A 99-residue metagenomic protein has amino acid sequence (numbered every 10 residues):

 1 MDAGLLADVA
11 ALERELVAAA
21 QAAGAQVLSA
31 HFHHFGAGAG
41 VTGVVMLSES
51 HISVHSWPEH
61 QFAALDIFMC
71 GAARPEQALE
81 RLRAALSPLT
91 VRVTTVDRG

Functional and structural regions predicted by a protein language model:
M1-G99: Polybasic/polar functional segments that serve as interface/processing modules
